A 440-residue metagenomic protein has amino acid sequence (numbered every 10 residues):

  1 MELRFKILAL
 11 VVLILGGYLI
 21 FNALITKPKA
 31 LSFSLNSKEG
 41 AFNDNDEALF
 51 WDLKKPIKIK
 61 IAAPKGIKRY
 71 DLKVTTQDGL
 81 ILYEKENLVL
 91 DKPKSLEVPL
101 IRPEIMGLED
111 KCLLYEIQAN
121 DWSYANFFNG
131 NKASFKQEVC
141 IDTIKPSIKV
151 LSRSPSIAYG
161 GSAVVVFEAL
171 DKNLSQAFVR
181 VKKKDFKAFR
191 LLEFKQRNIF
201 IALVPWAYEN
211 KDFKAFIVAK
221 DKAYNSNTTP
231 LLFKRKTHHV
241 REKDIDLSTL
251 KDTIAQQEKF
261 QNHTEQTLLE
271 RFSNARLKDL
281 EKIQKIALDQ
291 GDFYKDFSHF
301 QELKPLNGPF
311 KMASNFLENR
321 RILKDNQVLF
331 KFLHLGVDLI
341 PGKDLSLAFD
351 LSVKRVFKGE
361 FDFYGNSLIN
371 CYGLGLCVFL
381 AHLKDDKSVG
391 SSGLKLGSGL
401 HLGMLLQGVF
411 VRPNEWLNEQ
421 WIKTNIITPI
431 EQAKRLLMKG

Functional and structural regions predicted by a protein language model:
G16-A41, A133-S147: Proline/serine/threonine-rich low-complexity linkers at boundaries of modular beta-sandwich domains
S37-F50, S152-A158: Short beta-strand segments of immunoglobulin-like
R102-C112, P205-D212: Surface-exposed, short loops/turns at beta-strand junctions within beta-sandwich domains
N120-F128, K220-N225: Short, solvent-exposed loop/turn segments at the edges of extracellular beta-sandwich modules
S154, G161-V164, A169, L174-E318: Non-catalytic extracellular/periplasmic "stalk" and linker regions immediately N-terminal to catalytic or recognition
K295-G308, N326-E360: Short, glycine/small-residue-enriched coil/turn segments at secondary-structure junctions
M312, L368-C371, S388-A433: Conserved, short, structured surface segments that act as functional micro-motifs
A348-D385, G399: Zn2+-dependent peptidoglycan hydrolase active-site motif and core
